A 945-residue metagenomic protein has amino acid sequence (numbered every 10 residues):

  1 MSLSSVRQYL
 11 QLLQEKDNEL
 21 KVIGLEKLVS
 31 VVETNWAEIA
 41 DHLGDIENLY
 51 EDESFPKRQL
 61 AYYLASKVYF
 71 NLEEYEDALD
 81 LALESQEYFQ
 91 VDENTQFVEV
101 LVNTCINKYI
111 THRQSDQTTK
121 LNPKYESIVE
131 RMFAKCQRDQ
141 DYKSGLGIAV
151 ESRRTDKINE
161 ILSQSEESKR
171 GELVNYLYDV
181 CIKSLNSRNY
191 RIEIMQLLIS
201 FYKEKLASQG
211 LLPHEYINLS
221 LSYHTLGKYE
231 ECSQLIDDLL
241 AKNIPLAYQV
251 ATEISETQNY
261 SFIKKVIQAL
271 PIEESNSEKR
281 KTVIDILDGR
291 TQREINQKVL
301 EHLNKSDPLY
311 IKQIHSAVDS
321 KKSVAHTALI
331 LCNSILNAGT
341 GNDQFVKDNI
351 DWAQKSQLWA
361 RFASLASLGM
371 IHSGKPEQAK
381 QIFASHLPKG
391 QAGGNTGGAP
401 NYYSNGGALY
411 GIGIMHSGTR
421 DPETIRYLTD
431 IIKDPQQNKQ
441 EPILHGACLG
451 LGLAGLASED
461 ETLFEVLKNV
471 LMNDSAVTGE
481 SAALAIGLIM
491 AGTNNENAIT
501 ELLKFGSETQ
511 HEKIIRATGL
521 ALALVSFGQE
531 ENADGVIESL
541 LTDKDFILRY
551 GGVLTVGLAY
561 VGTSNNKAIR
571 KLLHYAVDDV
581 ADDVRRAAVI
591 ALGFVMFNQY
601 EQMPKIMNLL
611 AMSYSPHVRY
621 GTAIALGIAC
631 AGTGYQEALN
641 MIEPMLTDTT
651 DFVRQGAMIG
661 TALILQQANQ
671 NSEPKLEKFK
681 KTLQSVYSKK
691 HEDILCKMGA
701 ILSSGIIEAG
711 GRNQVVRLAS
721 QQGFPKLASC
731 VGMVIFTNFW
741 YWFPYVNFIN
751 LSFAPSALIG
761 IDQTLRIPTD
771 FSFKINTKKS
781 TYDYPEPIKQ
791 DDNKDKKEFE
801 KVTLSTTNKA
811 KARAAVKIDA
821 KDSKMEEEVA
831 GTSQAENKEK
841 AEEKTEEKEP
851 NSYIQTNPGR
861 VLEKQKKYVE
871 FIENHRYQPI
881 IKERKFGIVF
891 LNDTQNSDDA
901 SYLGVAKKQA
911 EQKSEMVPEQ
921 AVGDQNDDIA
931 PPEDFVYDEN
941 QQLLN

Functional and structural regions predicted by a protein language model:
M1-F799: Extended alpha-helical assembly domains of large eukaryotic scaffold proteins
A629, Q722, I735-N945: Eukaryotic intrinsically disordered, low-complexity regulatory tails and linkers enriched in charged/polar residues
